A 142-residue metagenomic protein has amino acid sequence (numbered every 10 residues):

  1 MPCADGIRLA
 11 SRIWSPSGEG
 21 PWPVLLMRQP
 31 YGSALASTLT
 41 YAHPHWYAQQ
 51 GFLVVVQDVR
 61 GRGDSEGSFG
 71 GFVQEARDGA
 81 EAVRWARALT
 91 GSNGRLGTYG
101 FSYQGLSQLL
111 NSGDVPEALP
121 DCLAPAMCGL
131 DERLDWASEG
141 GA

Functional and structural regions predicted by a protein language model:
M1-G20: N-terminal cap/lid segment of alpha/beta-hydrolase-fold proteins
I7, W22-V24, Q74: Hydrophobic core residues within well-ordered beta-strands of beta-rich domains
G18-W22, M27-E66: Short substrate-entry loop that stabilizes the transition state in hydrolases
M27, R84-A142: Primarily recognizes the serine-hydrolase "nucleophile elbow" in alpha/beta-hydrolase and SGNH/GDSL folds
G32-T38, A42, G67-R77, T98-Y99 (+1 more regions): Alpha-helix capping and helix-loop boundary segments enriched in small/acidic/polar residues
A42, E81, S107: Short Gly/charged-rich anion-binding patches and loops
G70-T90: Alpha/beta-hydrolase active-site loop
